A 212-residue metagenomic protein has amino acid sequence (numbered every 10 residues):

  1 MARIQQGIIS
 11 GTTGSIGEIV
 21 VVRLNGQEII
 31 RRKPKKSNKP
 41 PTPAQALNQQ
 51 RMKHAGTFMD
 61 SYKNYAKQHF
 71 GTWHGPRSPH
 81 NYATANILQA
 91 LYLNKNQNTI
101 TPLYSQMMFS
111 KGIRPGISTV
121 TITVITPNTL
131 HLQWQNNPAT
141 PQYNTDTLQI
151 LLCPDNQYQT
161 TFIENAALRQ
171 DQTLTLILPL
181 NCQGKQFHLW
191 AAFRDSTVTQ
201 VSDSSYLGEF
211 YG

Functional and structural regions predicted by a protein language model:
M1-I117: Long, polar/Ser/Thr-enriched low-complexity segments that form simple helices or flexible linkers at protein ends
P76-G212: Charged linear interaction tracts used for macromolecular binding and regulation
